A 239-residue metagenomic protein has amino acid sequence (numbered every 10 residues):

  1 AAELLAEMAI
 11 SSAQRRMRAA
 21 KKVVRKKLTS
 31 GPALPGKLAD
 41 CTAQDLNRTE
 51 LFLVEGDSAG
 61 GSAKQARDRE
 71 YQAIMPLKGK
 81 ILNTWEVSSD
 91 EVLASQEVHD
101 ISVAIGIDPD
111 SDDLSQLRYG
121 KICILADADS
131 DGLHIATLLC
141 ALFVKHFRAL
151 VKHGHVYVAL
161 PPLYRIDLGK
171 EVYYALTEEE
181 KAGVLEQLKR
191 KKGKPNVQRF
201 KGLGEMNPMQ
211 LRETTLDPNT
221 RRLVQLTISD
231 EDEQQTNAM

Functional and structural regions predicted by a protein language model:
A1-A2, A9-S12, K26, S30 (+6 more regions): Catalytic cores of large soluble enzymes that bind and process phosphate-bearing ligands
A1-E3, N47-Q116, H134-C140, V144-V158: Metal-dependent catalytic core segments for phosphate chemistry
A1-K80, S111-L114, K121, L223-M239: GHKL-family ATPase ATP-binding module
R16, P35, S130, L138 (+2 more regions): Charged C-terminal transducer/switch regions of large nucleotide-driven machines
A39, S102-G106, C123: Amphipathic, well-packed alpha-helical segments that form the structural scaffold of globular domains
F52, C123, K201-L203: Residue-level signal for helical boundary/lining positions with a hydrophobic bias
I122-I124, L133-H134: An exposure/low-complexity boundary signal
D127: Phosphate-handling catalytic cores of nucleic-acid transaction enzymes
